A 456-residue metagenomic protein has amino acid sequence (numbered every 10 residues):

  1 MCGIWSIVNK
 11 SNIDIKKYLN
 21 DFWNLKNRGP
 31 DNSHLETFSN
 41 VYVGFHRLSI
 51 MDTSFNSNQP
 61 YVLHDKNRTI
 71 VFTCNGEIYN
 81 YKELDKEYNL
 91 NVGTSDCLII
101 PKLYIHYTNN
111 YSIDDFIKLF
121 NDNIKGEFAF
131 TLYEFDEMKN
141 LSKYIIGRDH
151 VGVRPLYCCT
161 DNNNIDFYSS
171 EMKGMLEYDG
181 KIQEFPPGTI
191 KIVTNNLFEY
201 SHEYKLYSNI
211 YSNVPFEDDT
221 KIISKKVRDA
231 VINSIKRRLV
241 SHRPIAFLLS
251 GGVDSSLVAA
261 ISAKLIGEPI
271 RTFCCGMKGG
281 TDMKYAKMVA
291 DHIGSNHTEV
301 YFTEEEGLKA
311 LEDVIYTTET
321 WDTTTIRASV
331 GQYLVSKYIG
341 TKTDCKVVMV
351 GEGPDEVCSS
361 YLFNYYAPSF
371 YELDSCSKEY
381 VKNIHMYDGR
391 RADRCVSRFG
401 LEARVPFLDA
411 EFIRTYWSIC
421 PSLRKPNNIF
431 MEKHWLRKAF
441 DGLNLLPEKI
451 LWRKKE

Functional and structural regions predicted by a protein language model:
M1-T73, E77, D114-D218, D229-K236 (+3 more regions): N-terminal glutamine amidotransferase
V8-I13, F135-M138, S142-I145, V153-L156 (+2 more regions): ATP-dependent adenylate-handling active sites, centered on carboxylate activation for C-N bond formation
Y18, H64, C74-M138, L248 (+2 more regions): Short histidine
S33, D85-K86, V289: Short acidic/glycine-rich loops and adjacent helix/strand connectors that line catalytic pockets where negatively
S33-E36, S95-I99, E432-A439, W452-E456: Polar, surface-exposed loop/tail segments that function as active-site lids or cofactor/substrate-recognition elements
E87-V92, T108-Y111, M175-I182, W321-D322 (+1 more regions): Short, polar/flexible loop-turn hinges at active-site or ligand-entry regions and domain interfaces
M386, P447-E456: PAPS-dependent sulfotransferase catalytic core
